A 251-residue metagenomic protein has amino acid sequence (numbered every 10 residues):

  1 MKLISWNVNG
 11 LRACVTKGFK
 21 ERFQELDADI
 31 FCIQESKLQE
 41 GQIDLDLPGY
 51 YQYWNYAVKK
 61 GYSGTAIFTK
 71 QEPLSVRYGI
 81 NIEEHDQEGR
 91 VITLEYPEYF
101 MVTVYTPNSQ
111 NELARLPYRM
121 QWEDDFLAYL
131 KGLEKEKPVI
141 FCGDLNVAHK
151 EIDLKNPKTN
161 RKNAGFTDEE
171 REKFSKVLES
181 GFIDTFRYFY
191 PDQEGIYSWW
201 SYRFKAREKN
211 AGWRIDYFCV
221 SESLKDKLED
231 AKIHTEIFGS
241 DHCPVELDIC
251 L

Functional and structural regions predicted by a protein language model:
M1-L47, Y51, A57-S63, K176: N-terminal, active-site-proximal structural segment of metallo-dependent hydrolase catalytic domains
M1-N9, E98-Q110, C142: Active-site-proximal beta-strand elements of phosphoester/diester hydrolases
N7, F23-G41, M101, L130-E151 (+4 more regions): Active-site beta-strand/loop signature of hydrolases that rely on acidic residues for catalysis
I30, Y51, D125-A211, I215: Metal-dependent phosphoesterases centered on the DNase I-like endonuclease/exonuclease/phosphatase
K37, Q42-S109: Structured beta-strand-rich core segments of catalytic domains in phosphoester-bond hydrolases
K60-S75, I196, F204-D226: Conserved beta strand-loop-helix elements of the APE1-like EEP
K70, L94-P97, S221-E222, S240 (+1 more regions): Active-site beta-strand termini and strand-to-loop segments that position acidic
N81-I82, P107-E123, K158-N163: Surface-exposed cleft-lining segments at the edges of enzyme active sites
